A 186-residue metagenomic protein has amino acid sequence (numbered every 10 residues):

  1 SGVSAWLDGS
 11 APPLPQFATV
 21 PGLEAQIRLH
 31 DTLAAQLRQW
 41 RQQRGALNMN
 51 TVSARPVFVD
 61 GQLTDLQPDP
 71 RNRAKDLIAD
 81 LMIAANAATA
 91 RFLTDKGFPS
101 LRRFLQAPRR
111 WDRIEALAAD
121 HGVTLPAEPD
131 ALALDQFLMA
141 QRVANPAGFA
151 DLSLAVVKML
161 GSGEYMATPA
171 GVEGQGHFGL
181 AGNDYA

Functional and structural regions predicted by a protein language model:
S1-A186: Conserved, carboxylate-rich catalytic/transport cores that coordinate ions
